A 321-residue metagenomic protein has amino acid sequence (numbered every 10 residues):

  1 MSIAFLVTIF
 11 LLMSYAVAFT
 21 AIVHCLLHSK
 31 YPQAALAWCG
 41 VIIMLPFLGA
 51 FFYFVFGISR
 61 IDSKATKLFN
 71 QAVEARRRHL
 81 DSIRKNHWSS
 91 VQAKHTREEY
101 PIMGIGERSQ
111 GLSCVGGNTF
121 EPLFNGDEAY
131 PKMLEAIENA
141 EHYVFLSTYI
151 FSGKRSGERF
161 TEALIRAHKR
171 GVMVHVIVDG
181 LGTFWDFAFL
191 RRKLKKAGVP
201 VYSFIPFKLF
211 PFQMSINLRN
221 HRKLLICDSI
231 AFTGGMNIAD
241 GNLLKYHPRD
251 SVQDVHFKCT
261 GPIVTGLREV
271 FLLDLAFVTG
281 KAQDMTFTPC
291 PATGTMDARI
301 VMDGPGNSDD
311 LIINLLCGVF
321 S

Functional and structural regions predicted by a protein language model:
M1-S321: N-terminal localization/anchoring segments of enzymes in phospholipid and broader phosphate metabolism
